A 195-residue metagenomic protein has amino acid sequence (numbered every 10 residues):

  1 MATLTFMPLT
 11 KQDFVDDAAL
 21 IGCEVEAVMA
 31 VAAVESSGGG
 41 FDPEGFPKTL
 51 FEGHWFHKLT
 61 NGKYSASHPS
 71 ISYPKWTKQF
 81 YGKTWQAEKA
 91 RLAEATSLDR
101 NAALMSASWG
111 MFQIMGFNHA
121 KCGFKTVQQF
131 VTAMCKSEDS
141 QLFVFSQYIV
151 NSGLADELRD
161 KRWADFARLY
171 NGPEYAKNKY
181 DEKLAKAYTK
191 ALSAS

Functional and structural regions predicted by a protein language model:
A2-S195: Catalytic glycan-binding domains that act on GlcNAc-containing polysaccharides
